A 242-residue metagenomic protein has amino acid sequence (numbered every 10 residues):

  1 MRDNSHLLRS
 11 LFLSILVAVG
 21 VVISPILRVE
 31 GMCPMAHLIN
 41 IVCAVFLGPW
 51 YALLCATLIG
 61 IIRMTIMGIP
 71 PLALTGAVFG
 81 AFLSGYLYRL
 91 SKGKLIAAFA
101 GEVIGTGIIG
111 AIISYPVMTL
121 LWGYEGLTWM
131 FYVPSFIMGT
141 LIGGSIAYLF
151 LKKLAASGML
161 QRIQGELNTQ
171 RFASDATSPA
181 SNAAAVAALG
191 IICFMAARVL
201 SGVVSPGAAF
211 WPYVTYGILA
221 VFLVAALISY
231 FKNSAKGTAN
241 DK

Functional and structural regions predicted by a protein language model:
M1-K242: Loop-helix junctions at membrane interfaces
